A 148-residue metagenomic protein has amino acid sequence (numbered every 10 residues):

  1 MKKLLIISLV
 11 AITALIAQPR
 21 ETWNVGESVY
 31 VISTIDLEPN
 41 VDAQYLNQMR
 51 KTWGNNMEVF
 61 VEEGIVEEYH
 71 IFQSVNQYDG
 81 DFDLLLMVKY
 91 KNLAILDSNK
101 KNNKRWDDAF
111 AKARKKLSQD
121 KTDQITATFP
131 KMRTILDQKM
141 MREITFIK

Functional and structural regions predicted by a protein language model:
M1-L4: Positively charged n-region of N-terminal signal peptides that target proteins for export
I6-A17: Hydrophobic h-region of N-terminal signal peptides that target proteins for export in Gram-negative bacteria
Q18-A43: Immediate post-signal-peptide N-terminus of mature secreted/exported proteins
Q18-N24, M57-L85, I95: Short, glycine- and small/hydrophobic-rich beta-strand elements in well-ordered beta-sheets
S33, Y45, L86, L96: Hydrophobic pocket/interface hotspot
E38, D42-L46, R50, Q77-D79 (+2 more regions): Solvent-exposed, acidic/flexible segments
N55, V59-E67, M87-R142: An amphipathic, aromatic/His-enriched active-site/gating alpha helix that lines ligand/cofactor pockets
I147-K148: Short, solvent-exposed mixed-charge patches
